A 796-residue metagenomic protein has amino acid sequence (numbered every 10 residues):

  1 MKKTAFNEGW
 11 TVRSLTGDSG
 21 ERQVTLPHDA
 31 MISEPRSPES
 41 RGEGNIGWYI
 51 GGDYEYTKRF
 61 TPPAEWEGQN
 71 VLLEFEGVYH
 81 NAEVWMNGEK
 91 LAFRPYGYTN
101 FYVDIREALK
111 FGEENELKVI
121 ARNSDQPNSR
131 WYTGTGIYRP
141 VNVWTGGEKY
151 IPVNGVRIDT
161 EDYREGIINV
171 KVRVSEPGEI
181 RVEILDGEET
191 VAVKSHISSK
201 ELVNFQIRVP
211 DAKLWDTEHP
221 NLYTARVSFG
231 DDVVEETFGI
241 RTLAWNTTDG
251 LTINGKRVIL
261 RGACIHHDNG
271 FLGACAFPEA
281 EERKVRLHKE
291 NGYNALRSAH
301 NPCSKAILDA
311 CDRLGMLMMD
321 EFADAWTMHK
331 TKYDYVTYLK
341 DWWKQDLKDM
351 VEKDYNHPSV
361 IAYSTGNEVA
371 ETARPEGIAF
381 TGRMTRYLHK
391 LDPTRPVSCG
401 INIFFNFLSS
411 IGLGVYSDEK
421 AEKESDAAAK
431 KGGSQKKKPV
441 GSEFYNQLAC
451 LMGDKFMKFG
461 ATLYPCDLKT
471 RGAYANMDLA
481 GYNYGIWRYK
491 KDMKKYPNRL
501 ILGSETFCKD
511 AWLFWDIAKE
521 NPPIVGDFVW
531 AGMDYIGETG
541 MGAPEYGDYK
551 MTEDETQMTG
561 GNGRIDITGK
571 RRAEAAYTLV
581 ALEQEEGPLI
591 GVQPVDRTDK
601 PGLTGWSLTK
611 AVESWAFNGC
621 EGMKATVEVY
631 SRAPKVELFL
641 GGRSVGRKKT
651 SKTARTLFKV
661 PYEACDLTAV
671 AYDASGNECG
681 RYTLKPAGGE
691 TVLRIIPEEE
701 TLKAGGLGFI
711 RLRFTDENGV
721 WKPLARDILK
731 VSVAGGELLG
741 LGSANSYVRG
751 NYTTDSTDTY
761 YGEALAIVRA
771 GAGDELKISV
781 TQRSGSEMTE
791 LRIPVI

Functional and structural regions predicted by a protein language model:
K3-T16, A30, I46, I50-V153 (+5 more regions): Accessory beta-strand-rich segments of carbohydrate-active enzymes
T4-N7, T11-L15, V78, Q126 (+5 more regions): Substrate-binding clefts and catalytic carboxylate motifs of secreted carbohydrate-active enzymes
P35-P62, W66-F75, Y79-M86, A92-P95 (+11 more regions): Active-site-adjacent substrate/metal-binding segments within catalytic domains of carbohydrate-active enzymes
I105-E107, F205-L214, L657-Y662, D755-A772: Short, hydrophobic beta-strand segments
K110-G112, K171-N246, E663-A664, D673 (+1 more regions): Extended acidic/polar, glycine-enriched regions that form or flank non-catalytic beta-rich accessory modules
A121, V227-F229, A671, F714 (+1 more regions): Conserved structural position at the C-terminal beta-strand of extracellular beta-sandwich adhesion modules
G166-H196, V203, A625-S644, D666-A671 (+2 more regions): Beta-strand-rich binding/interaction modules
E179-R181, E218-L222, K624-T626, R632-P634 (+4 more regions): Short flexible loop/turn segments that cap and initiate beta-strands
